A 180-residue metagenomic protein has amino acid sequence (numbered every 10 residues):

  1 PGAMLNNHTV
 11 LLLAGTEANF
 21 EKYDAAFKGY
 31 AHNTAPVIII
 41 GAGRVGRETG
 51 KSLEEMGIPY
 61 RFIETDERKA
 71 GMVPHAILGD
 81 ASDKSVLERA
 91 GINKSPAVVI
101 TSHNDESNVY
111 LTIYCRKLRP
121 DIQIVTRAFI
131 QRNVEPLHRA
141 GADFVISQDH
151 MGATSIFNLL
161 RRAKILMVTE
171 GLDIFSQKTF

Functional and structural regions predicted by a protein language model:
P1-F180: Cytosolic regulatory regions of ion transport systems
